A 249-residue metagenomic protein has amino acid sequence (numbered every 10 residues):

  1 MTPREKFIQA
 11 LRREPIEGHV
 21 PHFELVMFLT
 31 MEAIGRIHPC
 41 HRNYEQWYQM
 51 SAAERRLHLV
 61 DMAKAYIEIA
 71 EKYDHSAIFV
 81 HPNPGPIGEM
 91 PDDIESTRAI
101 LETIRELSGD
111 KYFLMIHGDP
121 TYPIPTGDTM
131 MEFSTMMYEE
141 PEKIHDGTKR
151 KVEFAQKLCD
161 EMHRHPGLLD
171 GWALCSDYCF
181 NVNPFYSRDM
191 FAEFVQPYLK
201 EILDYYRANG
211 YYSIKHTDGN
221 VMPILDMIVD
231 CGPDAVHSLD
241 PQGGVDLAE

Functional and structural regions predicted by a protein language model:
M1-A63, S76-V80, G85-E249: Active-site loop segments of alpha/beta catalytic cores
Y66: Conserved polar/disulfide-associated segments of primarily extracytoplasmic proteins
A70: Catalytic cores of glycan-processing enzymes that make or break glycosidic bonds
